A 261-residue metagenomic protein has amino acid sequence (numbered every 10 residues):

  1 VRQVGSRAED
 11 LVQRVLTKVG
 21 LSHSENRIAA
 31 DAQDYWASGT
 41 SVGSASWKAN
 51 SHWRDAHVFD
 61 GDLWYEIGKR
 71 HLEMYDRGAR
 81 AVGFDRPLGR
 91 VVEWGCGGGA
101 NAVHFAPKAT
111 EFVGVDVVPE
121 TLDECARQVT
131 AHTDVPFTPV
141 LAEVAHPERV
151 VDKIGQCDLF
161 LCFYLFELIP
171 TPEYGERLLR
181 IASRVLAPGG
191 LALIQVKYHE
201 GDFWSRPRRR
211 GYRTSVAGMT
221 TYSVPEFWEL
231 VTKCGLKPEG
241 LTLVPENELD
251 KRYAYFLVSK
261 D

Functional and structural regions predicted by a protein language model:
V1-Q3: Compositionally biased, charge-rich terminal segments
G5-K108, V115-V151, P172-Y174, A192-D261: Class I (Rossmann-like) S-adenosyl-L-methionine-dependent methyltransferase catalytic domain, capturing the SAM-binding
L88, Q156-C157: Local beta-strand N-terminus motif with an aromatic residue
F105, I181-A182: Class I S-adenosylmethionine-dependent transferase superfamily signal
L161: A conserved beta-strand element that flanks and buttresses the S-adenosyl-L-methionine
Y164-L168: Short catalytic micro-motifs in class I SAM-dependent methyltransferases
I169-I181: A short, conserved alpha-helix within the catalytic core of class I
L186-A192: Short glycine-dipeptide loop
